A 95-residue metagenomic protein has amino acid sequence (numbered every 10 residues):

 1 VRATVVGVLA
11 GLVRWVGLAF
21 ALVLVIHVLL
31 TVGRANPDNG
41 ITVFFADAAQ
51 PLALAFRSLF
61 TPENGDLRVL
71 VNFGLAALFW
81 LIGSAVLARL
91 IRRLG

Functional and structural regions predicted by a protein language model:
V1, L59-E63: Helix-boundary and loop/linker segments of multi-pass membrane transporters
A3, G7-V13: N-terminal intrinsically disordered, cationic/polar leader segments that include organellar targeting peptides
L12, I41-L59: Hydrophobic alpha-helical segments of integral membrane proteins, encompassing both true transmembrane helices
V13-R34: N-terminal signal-anchor transmembrane alpha helix
G17, A48, G74, L78-V86: Hydrophobic, lipid-facing residues on alpha-helical transmembrane segments of integral membrane proteins
V25-L29, F56-R57, G83, L87-I91: Alpha-helical membrane-inserting segments
G33-P37, L87-G95: Membrane-interfacial segments
P62-A77: Individual transmembrane alpha-helix segments
